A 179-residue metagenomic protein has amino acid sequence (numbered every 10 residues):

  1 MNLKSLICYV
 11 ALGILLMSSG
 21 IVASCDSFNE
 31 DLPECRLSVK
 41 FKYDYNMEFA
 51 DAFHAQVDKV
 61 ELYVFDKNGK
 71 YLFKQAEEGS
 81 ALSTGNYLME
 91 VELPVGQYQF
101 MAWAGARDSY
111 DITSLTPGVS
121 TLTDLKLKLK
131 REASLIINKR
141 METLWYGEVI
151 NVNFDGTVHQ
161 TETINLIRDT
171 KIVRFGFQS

Functional and structural regions predicted by a protein language model:
M1-A11: Bacterial N-terminal signal peptides that target proteins for export
N2, S18-Y43: Bacterial Sec-dependent N-terminal signal peptides
Y9-G20: Bacterial N-terminal signal peptides
D26-R36, Q160-K171: Beta-strand-rich domain onsets/edges
L37-D44, V173-S179: A short, amphipathic beta-strand motif
M47-A50, E61-Y63, K70-R168: Short, low-hydrophobicity acidic/polar segments
A50-Q56: A short beta-turn/strand-edge loop motif at beta-sheet boundaries
V57-E61, I172: Exposed beta-strand and adjacent loop surfaces of beta-rich binding modules that mediate intermolecular recognition
